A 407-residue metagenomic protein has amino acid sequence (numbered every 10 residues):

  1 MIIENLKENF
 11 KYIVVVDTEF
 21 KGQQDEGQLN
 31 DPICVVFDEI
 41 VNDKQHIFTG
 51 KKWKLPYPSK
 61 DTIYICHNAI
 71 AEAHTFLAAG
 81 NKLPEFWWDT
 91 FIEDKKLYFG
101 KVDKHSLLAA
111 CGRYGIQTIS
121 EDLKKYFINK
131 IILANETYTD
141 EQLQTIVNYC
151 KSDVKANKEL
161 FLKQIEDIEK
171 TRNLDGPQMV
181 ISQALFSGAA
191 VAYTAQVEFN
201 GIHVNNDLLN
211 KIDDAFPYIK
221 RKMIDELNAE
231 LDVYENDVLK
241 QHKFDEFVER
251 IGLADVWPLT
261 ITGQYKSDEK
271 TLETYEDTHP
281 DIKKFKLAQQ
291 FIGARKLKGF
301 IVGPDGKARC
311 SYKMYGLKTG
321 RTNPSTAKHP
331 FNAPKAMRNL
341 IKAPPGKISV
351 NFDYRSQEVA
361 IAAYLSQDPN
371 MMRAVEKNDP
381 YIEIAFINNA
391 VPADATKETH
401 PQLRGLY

Functional and structural regions predicted by a protein language model:
M1-F10, V14-K21, G27-L29, D38 (+6 more regions): Catalytic phosphate/metal-binding cores of nucleic-acid and nucleotide-processing enzymes, i.e., regions that mediate
E4, F10-K11, V15-Q45, D237-P401: Acidic, glycine-rich two-metal-ion catalytic cores of nucleic acid-processing enzymes
Q24, Q28-I33, F37, V41-G50 (+3 more regions): Active-site-proximal helix-loop-helix substrate-binding element of RNase H-like nuclease domains
T75, A110, Q196-E198, E226-L227 (+2 more regions): Residues within well-ordered alpha helices
L83-E85, I116-F127, G176-A184, L231-K240 (+2 more regions): Short, surface-exposed acidic
P84, F127-D237, S366-D379: Mixed-charge, glycine-rich, non-catalytic linkers/tails in nucleic-acid processing enzymes
C111, A190-V197, A362, A385 (+1 more regions): Short alpha-helical scaffolding segments that buttress acidic/His motifs in well-ordered protein cores
T139-T145, I202-N210, I341-S349, D394-Y407: Glycine- and acidic
